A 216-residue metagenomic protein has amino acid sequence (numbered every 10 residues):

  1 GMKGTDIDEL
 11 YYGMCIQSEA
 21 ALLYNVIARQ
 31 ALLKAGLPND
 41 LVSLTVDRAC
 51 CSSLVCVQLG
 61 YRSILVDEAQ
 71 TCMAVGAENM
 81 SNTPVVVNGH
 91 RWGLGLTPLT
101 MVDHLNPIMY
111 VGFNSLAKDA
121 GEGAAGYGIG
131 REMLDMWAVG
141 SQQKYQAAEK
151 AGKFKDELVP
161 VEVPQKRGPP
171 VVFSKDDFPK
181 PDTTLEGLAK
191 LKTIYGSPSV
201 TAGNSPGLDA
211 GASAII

Functional and structural regions predicted by a protein language model:
G1-D8, G123, Y127-G128: Phosphate/pyrophosphate-binding loops at sites that engage ATP/ADP/AMP, CoA/4′-phosphopantetheine, polyphosphate
G4-G13, V42-D47, C72-G76, M133-G140 (+1 more regions): Beta-strand segments within the central parallel beta-sheet cores of soluble alpha/beta enzyme folds
T5, L33, V86: Active-site loop-to-helix "anion-binding N-cap" substructures in soluble metabolic enzymes
L10-T71, Y110-K118, D182-L208: Conserved catalytic cysteine-centered active-site region of acyl-thioester-dependent Claisen-condensing enzymes
A21-L22, N82-V85, Q165: Short glycine-/acidic-enriched loop or helix-start segments at secondary-structure transitions that form or flank
V46-E78, A124-K153, A214-I216: Active-site-proximal alpha-helical scaffold in enzymes
Y61, Q70-G123: Flexible glycine-/small-residue-enriched beta->alpha junction loops that bind anionic phosphate/pyrophosphate groups
M133-I216: N-terminal extracellular/periplasmic Venus flytrap/periplasmic-binding protein-like
